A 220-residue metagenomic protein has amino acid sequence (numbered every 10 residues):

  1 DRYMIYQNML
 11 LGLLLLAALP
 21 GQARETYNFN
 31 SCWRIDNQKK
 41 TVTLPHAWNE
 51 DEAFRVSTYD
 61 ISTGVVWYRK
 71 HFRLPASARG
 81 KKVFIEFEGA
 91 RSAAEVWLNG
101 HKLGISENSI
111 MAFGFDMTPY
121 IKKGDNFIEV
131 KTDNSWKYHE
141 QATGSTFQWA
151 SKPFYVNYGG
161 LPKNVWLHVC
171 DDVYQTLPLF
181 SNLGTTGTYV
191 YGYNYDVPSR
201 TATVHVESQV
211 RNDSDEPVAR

Functional and structural regions predicted by a protein language model:
I5-G12: Sec-dependent signal peptide recognition, specifically the positively charged N-region followed immediately by
L14-G21: Hydrophobic h-region of N-terminal signal peptides that target proteins for export in Gram-negative bacteria
E25-Y27, S31, T58, T63-G184 (+1 more regions): Accessory beta-strand-rich segments of carbohydrate-active enzymes
S31-A47: Predominantly extracellular/luminal regions of secreted and cell-surface proteins, especially disulfide-bonded
E52, L179-V190: Short, solvent-exposed loop/edge segments of extracellular or virion-exposed proteins
T58-S62, G192-T201: Short, solvent-exposed beta-strand/turn "edge" segments of beta-rich domains on protein surfaces
L98, S199-R220: Beta-strand-rich binding/interaction modules
